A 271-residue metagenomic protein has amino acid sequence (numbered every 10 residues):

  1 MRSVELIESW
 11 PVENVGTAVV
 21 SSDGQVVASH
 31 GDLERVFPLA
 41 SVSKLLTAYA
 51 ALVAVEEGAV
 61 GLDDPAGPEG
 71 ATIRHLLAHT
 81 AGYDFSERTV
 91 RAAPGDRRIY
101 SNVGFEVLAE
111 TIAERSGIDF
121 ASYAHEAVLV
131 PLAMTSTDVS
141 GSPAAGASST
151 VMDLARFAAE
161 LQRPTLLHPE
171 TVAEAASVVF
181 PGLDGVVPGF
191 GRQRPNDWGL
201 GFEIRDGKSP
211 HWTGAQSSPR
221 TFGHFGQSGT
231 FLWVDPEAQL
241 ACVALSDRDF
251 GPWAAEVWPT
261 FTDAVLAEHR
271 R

Functional and structural regions predicted by a protein language model:
R2-E34, L39, A78, E203 (+3 more regions): A short, well-structured edge-of-sheet supersecondary motif
V19-S21, L62-A66, G201, H211 (+1 more regions): Glycosyltransferase-associated regions of secretory-pathway enzymes, highlighting luminal stem/catalytic domains
P38-V42, L46, A54-V90, P94 (+5 more regions): Active-site helix/loop module of the DD-peptidase/beta-lactamase fold, centered on the serine-lysine SxxK catalytic
L45, G104-T111, A145-L167, E174 (+1 more regions): Active-site-proximal alpha-helical segments within enzyme catalytic domains
L132-A133, D153-R156, E160-R194: Penicillin-recognizing serine hydrolase domain
S142-A145, V151, S177-E237, R271: Active-site Gly/Thr loop motif
T221-R271: Structured C-terminal helix/loop/strand segments within mature extracytoplasmic catalytic/sensor domains
